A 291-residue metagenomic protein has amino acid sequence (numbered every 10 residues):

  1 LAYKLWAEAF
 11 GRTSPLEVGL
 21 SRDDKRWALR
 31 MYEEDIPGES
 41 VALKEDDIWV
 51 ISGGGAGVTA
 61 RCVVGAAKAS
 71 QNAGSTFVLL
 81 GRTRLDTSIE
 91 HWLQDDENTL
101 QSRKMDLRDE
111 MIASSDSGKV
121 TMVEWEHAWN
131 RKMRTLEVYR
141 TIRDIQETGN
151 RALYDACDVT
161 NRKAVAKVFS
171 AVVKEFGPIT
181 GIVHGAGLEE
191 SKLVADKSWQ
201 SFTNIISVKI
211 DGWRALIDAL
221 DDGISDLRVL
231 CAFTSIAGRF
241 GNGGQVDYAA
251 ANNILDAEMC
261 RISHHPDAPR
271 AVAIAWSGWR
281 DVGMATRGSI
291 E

Functional and structural regions predicted by a protein language model:
L1, T83-S88, E190-S191, S235-D247 (+1 more regions): Flexible, glycine-rich beta-alpha linker
A2-T234, T286-E291: NAD(P)H/NAD(P)+-dependent Rossmann-fold oxidoreductase cores
W213-R214, N253-C260: Conserved active-site helix of classical SDR/Rossmann-fold NAD(P)-dependent CH-OH oxidoreductases
Y248, N252: Active-site YXXXK catalytic motif of short-chain dehydrogenase/reductase
